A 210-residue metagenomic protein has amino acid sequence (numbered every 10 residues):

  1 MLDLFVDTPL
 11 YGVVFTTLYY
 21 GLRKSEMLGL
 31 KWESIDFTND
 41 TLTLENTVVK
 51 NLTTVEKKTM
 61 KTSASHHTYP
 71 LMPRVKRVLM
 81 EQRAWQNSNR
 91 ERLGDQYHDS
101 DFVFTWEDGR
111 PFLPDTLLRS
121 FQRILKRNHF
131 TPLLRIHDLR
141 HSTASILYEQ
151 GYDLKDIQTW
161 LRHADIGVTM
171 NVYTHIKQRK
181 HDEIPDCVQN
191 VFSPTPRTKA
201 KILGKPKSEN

Functional and structural regions predicted by a protein language model:
M1-L30, T38, A64-H66, R74-V75 (+2 more regions): Basic, Lys/Arg- and aromatic-enriched nucleic-acid-binding interface segment
L2-V6, M80-N87, L118-K126: Amphipathic, well-packed alpha-helical segments that form the structural scaffold of globular domains
G12-F15, Y19, S25-E26, T116 (+4 more regions): C-terminal catalytic core of tyrosine-transesterase DNA break-rejoin enzymes
N39, L52-H66, P73-V75, E81 (+3 more regions): C-terminal secondary-structure termini that scaffold catalytic or DNA-interacting sites
T41-T43, T59-E81, H98-F121: C-terminal catalytic core of Y-nucleophile DNA break-rejoin enzymes
V48, K76, L161-D186: Catalytic-site neighborhood detector that most strongly recognizes the C-terminal catalytic loop/helix of tyrosine
Q82-Q86, Q150, Q158, H181: Glutamine-centric residue-chemistry signal
P111-T116, P132-D138: N-terminal core-binding DNA-recognition domain of tyrosine site-specific recombinases/integrases
